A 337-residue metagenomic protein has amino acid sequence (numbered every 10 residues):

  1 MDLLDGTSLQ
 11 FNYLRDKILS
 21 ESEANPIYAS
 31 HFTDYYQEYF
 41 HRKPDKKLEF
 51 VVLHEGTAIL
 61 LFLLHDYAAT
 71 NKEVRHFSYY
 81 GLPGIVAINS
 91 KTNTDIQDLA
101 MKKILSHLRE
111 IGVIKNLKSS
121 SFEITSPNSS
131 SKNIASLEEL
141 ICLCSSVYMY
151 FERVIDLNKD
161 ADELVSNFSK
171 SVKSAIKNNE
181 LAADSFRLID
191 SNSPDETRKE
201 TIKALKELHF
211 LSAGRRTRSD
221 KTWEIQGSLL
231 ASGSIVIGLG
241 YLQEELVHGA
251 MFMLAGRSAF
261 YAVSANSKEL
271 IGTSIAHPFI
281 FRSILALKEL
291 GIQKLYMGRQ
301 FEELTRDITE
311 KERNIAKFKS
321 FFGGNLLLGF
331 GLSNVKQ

Functional and structural regions predicted by a protein language model:
D2-N71, S129-L270, V335: A conserved beta-strand-loop-helix scaffold within acyl/acetyltransferase catalytic domains
Y13, K103, H107, A204-L208 (+3 more regions): Alpha-helical elements of Rossmann-like donor-binding domains used by nucleotide-donor carbohydrate transfer enzymes
D45-L48, E110-S119, I235, E289-I292: Short, high-confidence coil segments that cap the C-terminus of an alpha-helix and link into the following beta-strand
V52, S121-S126, Y296-R299: Short beta-strand segments
D66-G84: Conserved acyl-donor/pantetheine-binding loop and adjacent beta-alpha core of acyl/acetyltransferases and related
Y80-D95, N158, S264-G272, F301: A short, internal acetyl-CoA/4′-phosphopantetheine-binding micro-motif in the GNAT/acyltransferase core
D95-M149: Non-catalytic accessory segments adjacent to catalytic cores
I225-S228, S234-K336: Aromatic (often tryptophan-rich) hydrophobic motifs at membrane interfaces
